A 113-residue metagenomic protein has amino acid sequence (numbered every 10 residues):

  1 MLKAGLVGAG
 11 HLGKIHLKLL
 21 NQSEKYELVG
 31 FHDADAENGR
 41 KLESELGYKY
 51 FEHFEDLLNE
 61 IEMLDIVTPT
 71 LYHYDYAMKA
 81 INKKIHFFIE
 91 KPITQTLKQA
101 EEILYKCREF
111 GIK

Functional and structural regions predicted by a protein language model:
M1-E45: N-terminal Rossmann-like dinucleotide-binding module
L2-K3, H16, H53, D65 (+2 more regions): Secondary-structure boundary/capping motif
E24, N59-E60, R108: Residue-level preference for short coil/turn positions at secondary-structure junctions
Y26, E62, I85, I112-K113: Short, well-ordered coil/turn segments that N-cap beta-strands
R40, K83-K84, R108: Arginine residue identity/basic-tract feature
L46-L104: Beta-loop-alpha module in the N-terminal Rossmann-like domain of NAD(P)-dependent dehydrogenases, especially those
E102-K113: Rossmann-fold dehydrogenase core element
